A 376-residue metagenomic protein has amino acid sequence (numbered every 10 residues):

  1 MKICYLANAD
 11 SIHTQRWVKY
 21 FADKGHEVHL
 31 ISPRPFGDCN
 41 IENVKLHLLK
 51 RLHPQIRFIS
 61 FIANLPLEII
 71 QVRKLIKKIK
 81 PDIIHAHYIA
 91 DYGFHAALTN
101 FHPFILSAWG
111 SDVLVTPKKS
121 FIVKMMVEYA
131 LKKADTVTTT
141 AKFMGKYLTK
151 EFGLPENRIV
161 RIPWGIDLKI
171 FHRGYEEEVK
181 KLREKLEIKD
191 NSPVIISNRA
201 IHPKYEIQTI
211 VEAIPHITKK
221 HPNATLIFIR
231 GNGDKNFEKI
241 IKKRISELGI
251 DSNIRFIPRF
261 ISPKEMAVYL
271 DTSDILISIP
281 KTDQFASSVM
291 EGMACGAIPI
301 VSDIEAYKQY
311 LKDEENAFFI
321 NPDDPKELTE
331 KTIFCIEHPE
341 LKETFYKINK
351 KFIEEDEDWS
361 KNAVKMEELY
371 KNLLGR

Functional and structural regions predicted by a protein language model:
C4, K189-Y205, V211-I214, I227: Conserved donor-binding/catalytic core segment of Leloir-type glycosyltransferases
I76, L131, V268-S273: Short alpha-helical donor nucleotide-sugar binding micro-motif in glycosyltransferases
F143, G165: Carbohydrate-associated surface elements
I166, T225-I240, R259: Glycosyltransferase donor-sugar binding loop
E238-F260: Nucleotide-activated donor-binding/catalytic signature segment of Leloir-type glycosyltransferases, i.e., the conserved
K281: Aromatic "clamp/platform" in nucleotide-sugar-dependent glycosyltransferases that forms part of the donor/acceptor
I298-V301: Short hydrophobic beta-strand element within catalytic cores of glycosyltransferases and related nucleotide-activated
D313-E314, F318-P325, F334-E340: Conserved acidic donor-binding segment of nucleotide-sugar-dependent glycosyltransferases
